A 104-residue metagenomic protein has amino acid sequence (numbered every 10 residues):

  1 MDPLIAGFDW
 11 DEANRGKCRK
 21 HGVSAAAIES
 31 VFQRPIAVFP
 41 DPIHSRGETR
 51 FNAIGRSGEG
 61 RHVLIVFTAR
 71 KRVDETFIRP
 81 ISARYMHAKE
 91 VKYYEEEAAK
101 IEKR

Functional and structural regions predicted by a protein language model:
M1-R104: Ribonuclease/tRNase effector modules and their secretory precursors
